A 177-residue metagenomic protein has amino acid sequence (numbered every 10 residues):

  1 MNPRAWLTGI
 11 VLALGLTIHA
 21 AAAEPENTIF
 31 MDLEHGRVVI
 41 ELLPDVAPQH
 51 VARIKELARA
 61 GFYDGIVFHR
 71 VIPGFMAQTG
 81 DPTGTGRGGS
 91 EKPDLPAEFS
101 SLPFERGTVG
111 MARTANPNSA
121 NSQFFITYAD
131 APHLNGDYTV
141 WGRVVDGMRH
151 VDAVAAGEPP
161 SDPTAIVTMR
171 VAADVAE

Functional and structural regions predicted by a protein language model:
P3, L7, V11, G15-E177: Cyclophilin-like peptidyl-prolyl cis-trans isomerases
